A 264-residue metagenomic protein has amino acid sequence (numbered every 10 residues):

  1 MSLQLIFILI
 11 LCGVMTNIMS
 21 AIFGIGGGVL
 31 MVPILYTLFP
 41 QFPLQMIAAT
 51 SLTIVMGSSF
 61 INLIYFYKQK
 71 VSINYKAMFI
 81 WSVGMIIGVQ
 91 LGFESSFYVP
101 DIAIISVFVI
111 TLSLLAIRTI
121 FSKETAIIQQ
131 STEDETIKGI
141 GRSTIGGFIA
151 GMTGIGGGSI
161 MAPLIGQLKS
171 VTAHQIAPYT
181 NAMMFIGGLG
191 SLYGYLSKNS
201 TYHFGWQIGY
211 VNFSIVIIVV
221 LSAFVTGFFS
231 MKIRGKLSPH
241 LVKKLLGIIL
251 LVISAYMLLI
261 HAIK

Functional and structural regions predicted by a protein language model:
M1-A21, V32-L44, L63-M152, Q167-L168 (+2 more regions): Juxtamembrane transmembrane-helix boundary motif
N17, A48-V55, A177-G188, L250: Transmembrane helix-bundle signature of multi-pass membrane transporters/permeases
M19, M31, T50, I104 (+2 more regions): Alpha-helical structural signal
F23-M31, G154-L164: Transmembrane helix boundary and interhelical junction motifs in multipass membrane proteins
G27, I87, T153-G157, G194 (+1 more regions): Residue-level signal for transmembrane alpha-helical positions in Major Facilitator Superfamily
G28, V55-F66, G92, G187-Y195: Alpha-helical transmembrane segments and their lipid-water interface positions in multi-pass membrane proteins
T37, M46-L63: Early transmembrane hairpin of solute transport permeases
Y179, S197-S200: Acidic Ser/Thr/Pro-rich low-complexity disordered segments that often serve as glycosylated linkers/stalks around
